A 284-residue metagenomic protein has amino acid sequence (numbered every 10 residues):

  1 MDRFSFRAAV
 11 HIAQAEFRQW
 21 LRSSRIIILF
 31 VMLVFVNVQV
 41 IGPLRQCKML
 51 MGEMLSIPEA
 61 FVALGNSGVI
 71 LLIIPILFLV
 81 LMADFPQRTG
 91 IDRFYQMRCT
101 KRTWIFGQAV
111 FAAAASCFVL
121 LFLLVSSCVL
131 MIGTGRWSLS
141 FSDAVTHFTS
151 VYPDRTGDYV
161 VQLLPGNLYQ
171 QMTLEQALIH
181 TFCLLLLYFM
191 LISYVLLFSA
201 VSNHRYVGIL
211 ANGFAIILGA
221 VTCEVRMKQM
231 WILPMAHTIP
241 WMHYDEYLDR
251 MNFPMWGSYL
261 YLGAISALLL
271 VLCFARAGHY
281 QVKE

Functional and structural regions predicted by a protein language model:
M1-M32: Aromatic- and glycine-rich beta-strand/loop motifs that create alpha-glucan
A13-Q14, L21, R102-A113: Interfacial transmembrane-helix starts/ends
S24, T100-R102, H204-I209: Membrane-helix interface segments
L29-V34, V207-A220, A236-T238: Central hydrophobic cores of alpha-helical transmembrane segments in multi-pass integral membrane proteins
V36-D84, F106-V201, M235-G263: Secretory targeting signals
R45-K48, L130, T134, S138 (+4 more regions): Membrane-interfacial segments
L81-M97, K101: Transmembrane helix boundary and interhelical loop/hinge segments in multi-pass membrane proteins
V195-S202, A264-E284: Junction motif at the cytosolic side of a transmembrane helix
